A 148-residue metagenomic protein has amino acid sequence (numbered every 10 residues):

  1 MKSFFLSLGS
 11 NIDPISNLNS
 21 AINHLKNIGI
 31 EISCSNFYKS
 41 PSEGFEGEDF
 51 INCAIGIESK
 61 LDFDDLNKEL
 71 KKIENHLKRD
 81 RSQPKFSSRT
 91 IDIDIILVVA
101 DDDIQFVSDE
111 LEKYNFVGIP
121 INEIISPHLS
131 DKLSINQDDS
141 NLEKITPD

Functional and structural regions predicted by a protein language model:
M1-F5: Extreme N-terminal starter segment of soluble prokaryotic enzymes
L8-S10, I55-L61, L97-A100: Short beta-strand-to-loop capping motifs
D13-P14, I124: Short, electropositive, low-hydrophobicity segments enriched in small/polar residues
I15-F63: Short, surface-exposed acidic-centric catalytic microdomains
S42-F50, D64-N67, K72-D148: Flexible, gly/pro- and Lys/Arg-enriched active-site loops
